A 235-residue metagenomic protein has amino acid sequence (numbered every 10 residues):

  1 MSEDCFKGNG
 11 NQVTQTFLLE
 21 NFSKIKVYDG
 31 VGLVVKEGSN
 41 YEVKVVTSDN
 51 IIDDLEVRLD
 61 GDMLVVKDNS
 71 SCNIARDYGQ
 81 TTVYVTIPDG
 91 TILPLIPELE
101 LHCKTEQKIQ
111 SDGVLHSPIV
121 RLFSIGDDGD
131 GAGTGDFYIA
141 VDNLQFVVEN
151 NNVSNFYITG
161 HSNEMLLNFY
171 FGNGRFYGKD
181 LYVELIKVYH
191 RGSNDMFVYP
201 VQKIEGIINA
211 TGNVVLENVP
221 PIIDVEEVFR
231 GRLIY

Functional and structural regions predicted by a protein language model:
M1-N50, N69-P94, E106-I109, D128-D136 (+1 more regions): Short acidic/polar N-terminal linker immediately downstream of export determinants
S23-V35, T91-Y235: Extended, compositionally simple hydrophobic/Ser/Thr-rich segments that build repetitive fibrous architectures
V43, L55, L64, V83 (+1 more regions): A broad, low-specificity signal marking well-ordered, structured residues that form hydrophobic/aromatic
T47-N50, D54-G61: Solvent-exposed adhesion/ligand-recognition segments of exported proteins
L59-G61, T82, E100: Short intrinsically disordered coil segments
G61-N69: Short carbohydrate-recognition loop motifs
